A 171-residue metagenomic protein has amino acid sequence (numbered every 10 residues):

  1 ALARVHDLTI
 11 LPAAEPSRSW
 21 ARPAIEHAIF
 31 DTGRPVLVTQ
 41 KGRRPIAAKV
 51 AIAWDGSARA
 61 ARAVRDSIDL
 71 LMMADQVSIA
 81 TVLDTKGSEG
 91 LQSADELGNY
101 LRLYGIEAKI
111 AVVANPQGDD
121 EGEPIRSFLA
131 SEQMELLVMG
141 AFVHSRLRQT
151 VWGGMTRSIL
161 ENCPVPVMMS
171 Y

Functional and structural regions predicted by a protein language model:
A1, A48, A63, S88-S93 (+2 more regions): Short, well-ordered secondary-structure micro-motifs
A1-A80, E161-Y171: Intrinsically disordered or low-complexity boundary/linker segments at protein termini and domain junctions
A1-T9, L103-L137, A141-T150, G154-S158 (+1 more regions): Structural beta-alpha unit
P12-A13, W54, D84-T85, V112 (+1 more regions): Short, contiguous strand/loop micro-motifs
S17-R18, T85-G90, N115-D119, S145-R146: Short, small-residue-enriched loops and turns at beta-alpha junctions that line or gate enzyme active sites
G56-E107, A111: Redox- and metal-dependent alpha/beta enzyme cores, enriched for Fe-S-associated oxidoreductases and cofactor-handling
